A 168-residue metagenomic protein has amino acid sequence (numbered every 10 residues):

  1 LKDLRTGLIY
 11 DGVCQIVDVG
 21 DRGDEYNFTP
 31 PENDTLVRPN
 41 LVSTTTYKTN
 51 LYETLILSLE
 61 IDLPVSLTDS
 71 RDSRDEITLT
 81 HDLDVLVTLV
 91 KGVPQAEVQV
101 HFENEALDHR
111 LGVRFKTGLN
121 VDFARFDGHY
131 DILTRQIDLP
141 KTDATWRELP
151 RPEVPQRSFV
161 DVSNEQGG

Functional and structural regions predicted by a protein language model:
L1-H101, V113: Catalytic and substrate-binding regions of extracellular carbohydrate-active enzymes, especially polysaccharide lyases
T44-K48, T88-K91, E103-E105, P150-P152 (+1 more regions): A general structural signal for short secondary-structure junctions and capping/turn motifs
D72, G92-R135: Acidic (Asp/Glu-rich), glycine- and aromatic
F115-G168: Polysaccharide-binding surfaces and accessory modules of carbohydrate-active proteins
